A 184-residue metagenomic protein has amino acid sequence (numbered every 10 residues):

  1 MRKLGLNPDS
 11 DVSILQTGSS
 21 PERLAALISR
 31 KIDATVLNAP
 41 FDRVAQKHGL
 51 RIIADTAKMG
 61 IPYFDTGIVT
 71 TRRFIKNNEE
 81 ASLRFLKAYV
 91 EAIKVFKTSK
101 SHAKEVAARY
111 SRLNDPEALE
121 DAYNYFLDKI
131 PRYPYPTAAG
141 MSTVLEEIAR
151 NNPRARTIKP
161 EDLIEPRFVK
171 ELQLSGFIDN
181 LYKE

Functional and structural regions predicted by a protein language model:
M1: Oxidoreductase and adenylate-handling cofactor-binding alpha/beta cores
L4, S10, H48, S111 (+2 more regions): Residues at alpha-helix termini
L4-T17, S29-I32, E117, R154-P160: A local structural motif
S13-L15, D121-F126, P160-K170: Short linear loop/turn motifs
T17-G18, R43-V44, I61-P62, Y123-N124 (+1 more regions): Short secondary-structure capping/turn micro-motifs that flank functional sites
P21-R112: Pocket-lining segment of extracytoplasmic ligand-binding domains
K76-I158: Secondary-structure end/capping motifs
A149-E184: Conserved C-terminal helix/tail region of periplasmic/extracytoplasmic solute-binding proteins
